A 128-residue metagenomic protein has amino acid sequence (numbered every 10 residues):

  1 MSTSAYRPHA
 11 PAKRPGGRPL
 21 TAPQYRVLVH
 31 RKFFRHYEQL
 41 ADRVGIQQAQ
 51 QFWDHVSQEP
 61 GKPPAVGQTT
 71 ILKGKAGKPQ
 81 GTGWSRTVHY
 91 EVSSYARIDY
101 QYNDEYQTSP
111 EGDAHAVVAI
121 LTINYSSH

Functional and structural regions predicted by a protein language model:
M1-A96, N103-H128: Basic, Lys/Arg-enriched alpha-helical interface segments
